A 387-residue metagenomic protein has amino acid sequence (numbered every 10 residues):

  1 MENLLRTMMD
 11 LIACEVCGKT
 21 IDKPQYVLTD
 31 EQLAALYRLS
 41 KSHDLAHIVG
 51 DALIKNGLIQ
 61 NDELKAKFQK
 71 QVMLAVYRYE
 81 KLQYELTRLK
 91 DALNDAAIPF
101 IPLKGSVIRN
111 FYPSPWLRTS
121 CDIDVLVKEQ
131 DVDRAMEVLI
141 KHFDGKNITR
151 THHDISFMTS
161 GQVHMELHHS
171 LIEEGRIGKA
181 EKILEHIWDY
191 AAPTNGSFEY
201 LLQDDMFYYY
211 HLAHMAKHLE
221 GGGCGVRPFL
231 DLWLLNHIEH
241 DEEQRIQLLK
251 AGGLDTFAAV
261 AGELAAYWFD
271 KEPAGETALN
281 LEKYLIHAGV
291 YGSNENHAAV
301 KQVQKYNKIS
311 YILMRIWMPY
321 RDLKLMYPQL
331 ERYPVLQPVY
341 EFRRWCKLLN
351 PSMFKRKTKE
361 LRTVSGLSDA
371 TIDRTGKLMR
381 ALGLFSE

Functional and structural regions predicted by a protein language model:
M1-C121, V127-E387: Conserved NTP-donor binding/palm subdomain of two-metal-ion nucleotidyltransferases/polymerases, i.e., the charged
